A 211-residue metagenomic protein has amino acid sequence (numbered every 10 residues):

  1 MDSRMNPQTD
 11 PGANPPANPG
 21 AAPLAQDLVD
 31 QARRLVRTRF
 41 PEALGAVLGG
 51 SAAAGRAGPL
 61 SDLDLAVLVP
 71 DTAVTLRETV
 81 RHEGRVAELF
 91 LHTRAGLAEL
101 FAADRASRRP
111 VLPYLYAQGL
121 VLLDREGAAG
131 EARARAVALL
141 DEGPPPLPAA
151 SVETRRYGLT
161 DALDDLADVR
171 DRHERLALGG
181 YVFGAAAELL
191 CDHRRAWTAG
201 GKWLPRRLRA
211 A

Functional and structural regions predicted by a protein language model:
M1-Q26: Intrinsically disordered, low-complexity terminal tails and inter-domain linkers enriched for S/T/G/P/D/E
P7, D141-A211: Conserved nucleotidyltransferase catalytic core and NTase-mimicking acidic/glycine-rich helix/loop elements in nucleic
G20-R39, A43, G49-S61, A66-A117: Metal-dependent nucleotidyltransferase catalytic core
A43-V47, A132, A186, L190: Conserved short hydrophobic patches within well-ordered secondary structure
R56, L63-L68, R85, S107-R109 (+8 more regions): Solvent-exposed, non-transmembrane amphipathic alpha-helical segments
E78-T79, R85-R170: Conserved NTP/Mg2+-binding pocket subregion across the NTase superfamily
